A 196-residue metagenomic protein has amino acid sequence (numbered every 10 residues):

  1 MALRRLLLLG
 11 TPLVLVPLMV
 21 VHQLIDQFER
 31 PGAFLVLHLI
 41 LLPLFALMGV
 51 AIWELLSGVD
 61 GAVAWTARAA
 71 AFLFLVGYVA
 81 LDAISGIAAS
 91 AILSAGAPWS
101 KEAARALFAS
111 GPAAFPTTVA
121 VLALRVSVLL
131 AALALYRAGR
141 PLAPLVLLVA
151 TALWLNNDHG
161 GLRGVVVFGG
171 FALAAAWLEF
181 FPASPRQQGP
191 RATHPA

Functional and structural regions predicted by a protein language model:
M1-A196: Hydrophobic, aromatic-enriched alpha-helical segments typical of multi-pass transmembrane helices
